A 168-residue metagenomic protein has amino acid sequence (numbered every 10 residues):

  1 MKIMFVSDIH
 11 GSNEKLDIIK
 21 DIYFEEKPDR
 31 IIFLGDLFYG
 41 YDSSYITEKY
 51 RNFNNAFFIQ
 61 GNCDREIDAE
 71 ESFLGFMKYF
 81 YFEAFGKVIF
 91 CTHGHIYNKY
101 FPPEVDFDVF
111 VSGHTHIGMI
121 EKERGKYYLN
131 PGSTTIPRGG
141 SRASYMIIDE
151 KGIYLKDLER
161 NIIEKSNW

Functional and structural regions predicted by a protein language model:
K2-A84: Core catalytic region of metal-dependent phosphoesterases/phosphodiesterases, especially metallo-beta-lactamase-like
F5, Y81-C91, Y145, S166: Core dinuclear metal-dependent hydrolase active-site scaffold
P28-D36, I89-Y97, S166-N167: Short N-terminal helix-initiation segments at or just after the protein's N-terminus
S43-Y45, D68-S72, P102, K122-E123 (+2 more regions): Short, well-ordered secondary-structure micro-motifs
F57, V88-F90, H95-E159: Conserved beta-sheet core of the metallophosphoesterase superfamily
N161-K165: Local beta-strand/beta-hairpin segments that build beta-sheet-rich folds
